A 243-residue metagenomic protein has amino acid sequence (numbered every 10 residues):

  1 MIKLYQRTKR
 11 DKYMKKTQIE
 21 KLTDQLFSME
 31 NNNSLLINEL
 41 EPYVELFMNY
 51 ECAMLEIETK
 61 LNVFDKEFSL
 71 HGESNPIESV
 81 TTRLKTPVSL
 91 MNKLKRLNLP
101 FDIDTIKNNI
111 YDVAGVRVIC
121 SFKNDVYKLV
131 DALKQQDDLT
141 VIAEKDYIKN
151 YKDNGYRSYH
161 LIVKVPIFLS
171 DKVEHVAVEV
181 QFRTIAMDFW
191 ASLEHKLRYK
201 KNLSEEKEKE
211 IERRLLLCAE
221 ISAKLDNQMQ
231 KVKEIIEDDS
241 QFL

Functional and structural regions predicted by a protein language model:
L4-F68, E179-L243: An acidic, glycine-/histidine-flanked metal-binding catalytic module
L46, Y50, M54, P87 (+2 more regions): Generic alpha-helical secondary structure
A53, I110-D112, G155: Solvent-exposed loop and beta-edge segments used for protein-protein assembly and interaction
M54, E58, N62, M91 (+1 more regions): Generic solvent-exposed, charged/amphipathic alpha-helical segments that serve as macromolecular interface scaffolds
E67-A114: A glycine-rich, hydrophobic loop/mini-helix early in the fold
K107, S121-M229: Long beta-strand-rich cores associated with HINT superfamily self-processing modules
V118: Residue(s) in the substrate-gating loop at a strand-loop-helix junction that position the organic substrate next
